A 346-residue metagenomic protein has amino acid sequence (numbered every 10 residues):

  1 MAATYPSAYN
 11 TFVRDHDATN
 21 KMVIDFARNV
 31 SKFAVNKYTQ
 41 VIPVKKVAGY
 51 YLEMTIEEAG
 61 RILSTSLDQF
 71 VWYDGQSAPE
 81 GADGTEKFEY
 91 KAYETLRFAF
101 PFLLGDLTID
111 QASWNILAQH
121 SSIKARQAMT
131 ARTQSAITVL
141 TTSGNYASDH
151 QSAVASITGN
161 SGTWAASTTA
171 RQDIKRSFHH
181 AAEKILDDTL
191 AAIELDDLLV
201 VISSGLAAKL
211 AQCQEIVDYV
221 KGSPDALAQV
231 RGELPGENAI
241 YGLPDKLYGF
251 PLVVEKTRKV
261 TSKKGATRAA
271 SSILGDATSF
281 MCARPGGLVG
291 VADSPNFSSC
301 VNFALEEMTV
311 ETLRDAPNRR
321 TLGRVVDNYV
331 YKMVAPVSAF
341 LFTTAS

Functional and structural regions predicted by a protein language model:
A2-I62, E89-K91, T158-D173, V217-S346: Sequence/fold signature of self-assembling virion shell proteins
L63-S66, F70-G81: Hydrophobic, aromatic-lined core segments that form the binding pocket/scaffold for planar heteroaromatic ligands
D83-Q111: Short acidic, glycine/tyrosine-flanked loop/strand segments centered on an H-E-D-like triad
T95-R97, L195, A316-R320: A general secondary-structure signal for short beta-strands and their flanking turns/coil in non-transmembrane regions
F102-L104, I202, V325: Hydrophobic side chains in beta-strands
L104-D196, S204-G222, S346: Alpha-helical scaffold segments that mediate packing/assembly in large oligomeric complexes
D197-I202, P251: Hydrophobic beta-strand segments of well-ordered beta-sheets in folded domains
I202-S204, A283-R284: Short His-Asn-centered micro-motif
